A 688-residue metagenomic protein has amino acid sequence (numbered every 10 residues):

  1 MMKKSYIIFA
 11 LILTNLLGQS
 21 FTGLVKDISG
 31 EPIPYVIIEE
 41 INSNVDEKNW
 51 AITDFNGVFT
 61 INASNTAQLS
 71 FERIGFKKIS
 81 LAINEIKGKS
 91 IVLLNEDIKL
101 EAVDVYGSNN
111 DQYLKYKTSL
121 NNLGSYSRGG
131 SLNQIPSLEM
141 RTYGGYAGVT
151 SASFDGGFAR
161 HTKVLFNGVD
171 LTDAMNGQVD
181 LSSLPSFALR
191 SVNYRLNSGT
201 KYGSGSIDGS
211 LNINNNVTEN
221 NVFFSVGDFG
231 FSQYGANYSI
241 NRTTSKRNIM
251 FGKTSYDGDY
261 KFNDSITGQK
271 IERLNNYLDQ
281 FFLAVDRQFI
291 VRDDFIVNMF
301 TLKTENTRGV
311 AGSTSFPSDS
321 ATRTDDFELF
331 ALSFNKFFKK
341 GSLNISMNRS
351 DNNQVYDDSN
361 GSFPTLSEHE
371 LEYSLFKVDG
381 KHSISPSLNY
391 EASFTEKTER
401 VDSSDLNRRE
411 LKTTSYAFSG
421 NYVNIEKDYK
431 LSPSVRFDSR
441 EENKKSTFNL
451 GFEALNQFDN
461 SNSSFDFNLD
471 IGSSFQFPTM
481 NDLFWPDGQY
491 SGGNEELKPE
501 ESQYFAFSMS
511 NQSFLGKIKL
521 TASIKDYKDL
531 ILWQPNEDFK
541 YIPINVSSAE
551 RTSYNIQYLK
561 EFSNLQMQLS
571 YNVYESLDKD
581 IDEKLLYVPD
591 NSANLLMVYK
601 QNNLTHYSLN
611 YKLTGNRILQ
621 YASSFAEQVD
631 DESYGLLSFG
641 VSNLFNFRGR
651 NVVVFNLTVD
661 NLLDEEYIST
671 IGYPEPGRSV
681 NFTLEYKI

Functional and structural regions predicted by a protein language model:
I41-V58, E101-L132, S151, A159 (+1 more regions): N-terminal periplasmic "start-of-domain" segments of outer-membrane beta-barrel proteins
I91-V92, S183-N221: A beta-strand signature from Gram-negative outer-membrane beta-barrel systems, especially the internal plug domain
R128, V169-L196: Short acidic/polar hinge/loop motifs at secondary-structure boundaries that mediate gating or recognition
G129-D173: Extracytoplasmic beta-strand/coil segments of soluble accessory domains associated with Gram-negative outer-membrane
V217-F229, F316-S333, F337, F458-N460 (+4 more regions): Outer-membrane beta-barrel signature, preferentially recognizing the C-terminal barrel domain of Gram-negative
A236, F281, Q288-V291, S464-D470 (+3 more regions): Conserved C-terminal beta-signal and adjacent last beta-strands/turns of outer-membrane beta-barrel proteins
Y256-N263, G268-A284, Q288-Y373, E410: Flexible loop and strand-edge segments within Gram-negative outer membrane beta-barrel domains
E272-N276, R308-G312, D319-T322, V355-D358 (+6 more regions): Outer-membrane beta-barrel domain signature, especially the mid-to-C-terminal portions of large Gram-negative OMP
